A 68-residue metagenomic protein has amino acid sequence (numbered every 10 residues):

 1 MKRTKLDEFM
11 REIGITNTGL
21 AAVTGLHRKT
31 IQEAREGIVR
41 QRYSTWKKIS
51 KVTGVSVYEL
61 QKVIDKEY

Functional and structural regions predicted by a protein language model:
M1-T18, K47, K62: A short, Lys/Arg-rich alpha-helix, primarily the initiator
F9, V23, A34, V63: Residues in the recognition helix of alpha-helical DNA-binding motifs
R11, A22, K51: Alpha-helical residues within the helix-turn-helix
G19, T30, E59: Residues in the helix-turn-helix
L26-Q41: Recognition helix of helix-turn-helix/homeodomain-like DNA-binding domains that insert into the DNA major groove
I38-K51: Short, basic-rich loop-to-helix N-cap that marks the start of a DNA-contacting helix
G54-Y68: Short C-terminal boundary/hinge segments that cap the last helix of small helical domains
